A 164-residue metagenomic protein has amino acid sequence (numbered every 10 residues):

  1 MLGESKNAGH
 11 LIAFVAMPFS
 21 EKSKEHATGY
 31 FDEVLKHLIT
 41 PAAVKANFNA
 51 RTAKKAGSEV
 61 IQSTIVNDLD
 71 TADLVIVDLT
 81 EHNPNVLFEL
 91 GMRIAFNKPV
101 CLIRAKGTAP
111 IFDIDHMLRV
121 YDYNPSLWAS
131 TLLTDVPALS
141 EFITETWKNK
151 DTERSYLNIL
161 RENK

Functional and structural regions predicted by a protein language model:
M1-K55, D68: Conserved N-terminal substructure of TIR/SEFIR domains
L11, T71-D73, F96-V100, H116-L118: Short glycine-/polar-rich loops that comprise or flank the Walker A/P-loop and associated switch/sensor motifs
R51-E89, P137-S140: TIR-domain catalytic/interaction hotspot
V75-D78, P99-R104, V120-D122: Short hydrophobic alpha-helical runs that function as membrane-insertion/retention elements
E81-A105: Amphipathic helical hotspot of TIR/SEFIR-family domains
A105-D113: Short, glycine/polar-rich helix-capping loops at beta-to-alpha or helix-loop-helix junctions that flank or form
L118-K164: C-terminal interaction surface of TIR/SEFIR-family domains
